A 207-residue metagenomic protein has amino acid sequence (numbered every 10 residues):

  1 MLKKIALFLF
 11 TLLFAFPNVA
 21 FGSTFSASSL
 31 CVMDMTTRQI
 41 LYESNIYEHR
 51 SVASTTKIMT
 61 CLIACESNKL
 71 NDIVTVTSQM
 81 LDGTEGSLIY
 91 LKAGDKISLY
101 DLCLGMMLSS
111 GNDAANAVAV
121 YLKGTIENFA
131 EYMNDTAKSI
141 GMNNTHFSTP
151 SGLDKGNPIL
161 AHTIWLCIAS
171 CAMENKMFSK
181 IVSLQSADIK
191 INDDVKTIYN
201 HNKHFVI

Functional and structural regions predicted by a protein language model:
M1, F16-P17, T77, K92 (+1 more regions): Serine/threonine-rich low-complexity intrinsically disordered regions
L2-G22: Sec-dependent N-terminal signal peptides of Gram-positive bacterial secreted proteins and lipoproteins
L12-F14, G86, N144, Q185: A residue-level detector for conformationally permissive "hinge/kink" positions
A20-A161, S170-M173: Active-site-adjacent loops and short helices of periplasmic peptidoglycan-processing enzymes
M142-N143, D154-I207: Domain-terminus/edge residues, biased toward the C-terminal soluble/receptor-binding domains of extracytoplasmic
